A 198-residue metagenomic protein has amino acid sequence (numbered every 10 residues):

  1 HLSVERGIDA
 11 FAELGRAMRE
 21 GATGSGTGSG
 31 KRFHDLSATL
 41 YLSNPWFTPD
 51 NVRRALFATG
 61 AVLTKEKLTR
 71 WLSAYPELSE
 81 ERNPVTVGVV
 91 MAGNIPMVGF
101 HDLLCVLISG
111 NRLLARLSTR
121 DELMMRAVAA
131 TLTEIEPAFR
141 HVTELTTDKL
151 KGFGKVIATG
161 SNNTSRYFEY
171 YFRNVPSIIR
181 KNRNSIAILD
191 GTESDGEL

Functional and structural regions predicted by a protein language model:
H1-G88: N-terminal Rossmann-like NAD(P)+-binding subdomain of aldehyde/semialdehyde dehydrogenases
T48-D50, A74-E77, A115-E122, K149-L150 (+1 more regions): A broad, low-specificity signal for short, low-complexity segments enriched in glycine/proline and polar/charged
P49-D50, E66, F100, F153 (+1 more regions): Surface-exposed loop/turn and secondary-structure junction residues enriched for glycine/proline
A58, A127, Y167: Alpha-helical scaffold segments in soluble metabolic enzymes
L63, M91, D190-G191: Pocket-edge structural micro-motifs
W71-I135, F139: Conserved small-residue-rich beta-alpha loop and adjacent elements that most often cradle the phosphate/pyrophosphate
T86, I135-L198: Conserved NAD(P)+-binding/catalytic subdomain of aldehyde/semialdehyde dehydrogenases
